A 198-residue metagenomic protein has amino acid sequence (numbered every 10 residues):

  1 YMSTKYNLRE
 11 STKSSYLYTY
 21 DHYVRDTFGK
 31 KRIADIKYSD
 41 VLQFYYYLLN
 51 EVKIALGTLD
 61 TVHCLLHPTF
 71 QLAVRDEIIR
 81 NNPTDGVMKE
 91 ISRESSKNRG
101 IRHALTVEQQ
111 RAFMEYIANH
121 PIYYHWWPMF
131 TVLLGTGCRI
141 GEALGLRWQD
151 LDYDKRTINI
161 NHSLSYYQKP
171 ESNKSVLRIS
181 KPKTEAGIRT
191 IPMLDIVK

Functional and structural regions predicted by a protein language model:
M2-D76, P83, P121-I122: N-terminal core-binding DNA-recognition domain of tyrosine site-specific recombinases/integrases
S11, T157-N159, Q168-K169, I179-K198: C-terminal catalytic core of Y-nucleophile DNA break-rejoin enzymes
D26, R93-K97, R178-T184: Short glycine/proline-rich turn/loop motifs
Y46-N50, N159-S165: Secondary-structure transition/turn motif
L56, D60-C64, R75, I79-N81 (+4 more regions): Basic, Lys/Arg- and aromatic-enriched nucleic-acid-binding interface segment
D150: Phosphate-binding active sites in nucleotide-utilizing proteins
L164-V176: Compact Cys/His-rich, Zn2+-coordinating modules
